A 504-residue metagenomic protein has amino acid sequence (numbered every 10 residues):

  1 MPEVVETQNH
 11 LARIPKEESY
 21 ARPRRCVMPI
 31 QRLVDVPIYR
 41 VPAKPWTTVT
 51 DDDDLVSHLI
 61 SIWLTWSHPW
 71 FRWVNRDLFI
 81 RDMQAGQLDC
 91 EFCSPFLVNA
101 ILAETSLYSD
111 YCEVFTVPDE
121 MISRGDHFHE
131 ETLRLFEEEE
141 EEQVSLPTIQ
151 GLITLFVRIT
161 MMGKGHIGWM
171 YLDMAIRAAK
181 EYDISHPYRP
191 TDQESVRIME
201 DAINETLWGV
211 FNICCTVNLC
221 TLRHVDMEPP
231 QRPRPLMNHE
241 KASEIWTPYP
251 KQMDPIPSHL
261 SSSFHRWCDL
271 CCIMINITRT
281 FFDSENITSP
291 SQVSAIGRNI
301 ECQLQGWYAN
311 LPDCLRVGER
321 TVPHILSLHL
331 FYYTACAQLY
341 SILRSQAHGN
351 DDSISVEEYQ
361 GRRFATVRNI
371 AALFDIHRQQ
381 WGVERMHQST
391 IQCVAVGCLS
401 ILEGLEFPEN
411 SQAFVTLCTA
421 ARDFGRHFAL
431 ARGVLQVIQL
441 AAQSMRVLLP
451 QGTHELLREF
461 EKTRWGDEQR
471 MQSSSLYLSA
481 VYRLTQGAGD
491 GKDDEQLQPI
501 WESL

Functional and structural regions predicted by a protein language model:
V4-D35, L236-Q252: Charged, glycine/proline-rich intrinsically disordered loops and linkers
T7-H10, Y20, C26-P29, L33-D35 (+3 more regions): Fungal C-terminal regulatory tails
C26-K44, V49, D53, H58 (+1 more regions): Eukaryote-specific, low-hydrophobicity, charge-rich regions
A43, T50, H58-S261, I275-A295 (+5 more regions): Acidic, Ser/Thr-rich, low-complexity intrinsically disordered regions in fungal proteins
I101, L270, A337, I391-C398: Hydrophobic alpha-helical segments that form the core of small-molecule binding pockets and/or dimer interfaces
